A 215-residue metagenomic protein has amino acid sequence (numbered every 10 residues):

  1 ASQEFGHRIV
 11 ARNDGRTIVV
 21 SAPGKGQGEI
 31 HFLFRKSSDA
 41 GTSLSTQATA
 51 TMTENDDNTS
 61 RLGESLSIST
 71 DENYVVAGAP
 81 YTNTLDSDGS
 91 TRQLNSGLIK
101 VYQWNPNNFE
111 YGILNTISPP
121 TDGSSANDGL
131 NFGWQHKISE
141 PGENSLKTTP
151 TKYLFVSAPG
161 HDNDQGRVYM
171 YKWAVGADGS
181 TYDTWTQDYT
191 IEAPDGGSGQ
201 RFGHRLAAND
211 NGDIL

Functional and structural regions predicted by a protein language model:
A1-L215: Conserved beta-strand/short-helix segments that make up beta-rich extracellular adhesion/recognition modules
